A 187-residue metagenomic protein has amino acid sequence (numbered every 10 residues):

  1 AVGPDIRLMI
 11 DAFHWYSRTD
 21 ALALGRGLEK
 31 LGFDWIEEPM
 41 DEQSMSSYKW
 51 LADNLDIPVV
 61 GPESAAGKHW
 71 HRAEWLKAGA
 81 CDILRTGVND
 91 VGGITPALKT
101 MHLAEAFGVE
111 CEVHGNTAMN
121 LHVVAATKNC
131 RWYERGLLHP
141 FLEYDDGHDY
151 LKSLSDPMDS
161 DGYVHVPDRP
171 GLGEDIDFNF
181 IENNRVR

Functional and structural regions predicted by a protein language model:
A1-K49, N54: Metal-dependent enolase-superfamily TIM-barrel catalytic cores that perform enediolate-based chemistry
D11, G87, E110, P167 (+1 more regions): Short, flexible active-site loop motifs that bind/organize anionic cofactors or intermediates
R18, E42-M45, I94, H114 (+1 more regions): Electropositive phosphate-/nucleotide-binding environments in soluble metabolic enzymes
R26, G32, Q43-Y163: Shared catalytic-loop signature of beta/alpha-barrel
P39, P58, P167-P170: Proline-centered helix-kink/hinge sites
H148-R187: C-terminal extensions of enzymes
